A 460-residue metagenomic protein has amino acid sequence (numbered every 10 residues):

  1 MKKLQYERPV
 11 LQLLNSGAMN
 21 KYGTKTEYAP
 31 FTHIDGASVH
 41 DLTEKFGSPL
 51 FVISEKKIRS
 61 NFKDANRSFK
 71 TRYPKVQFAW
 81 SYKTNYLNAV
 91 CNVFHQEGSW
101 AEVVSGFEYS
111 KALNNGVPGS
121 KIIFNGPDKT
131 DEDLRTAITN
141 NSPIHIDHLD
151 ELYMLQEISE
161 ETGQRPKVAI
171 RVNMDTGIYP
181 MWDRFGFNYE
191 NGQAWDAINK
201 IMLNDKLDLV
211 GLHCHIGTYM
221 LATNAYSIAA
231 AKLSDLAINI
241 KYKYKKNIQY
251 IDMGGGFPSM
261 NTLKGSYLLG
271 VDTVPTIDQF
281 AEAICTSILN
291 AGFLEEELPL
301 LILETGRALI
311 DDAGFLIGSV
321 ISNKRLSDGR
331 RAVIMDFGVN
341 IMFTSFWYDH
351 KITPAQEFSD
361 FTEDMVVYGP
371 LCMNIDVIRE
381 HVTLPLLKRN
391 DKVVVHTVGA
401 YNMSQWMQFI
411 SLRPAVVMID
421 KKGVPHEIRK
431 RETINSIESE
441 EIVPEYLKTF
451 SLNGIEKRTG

Functional and structural regions predicted by a protein language model:
M1-E160, Q164-R165, N204, D208 (+4 more regions): A charged N-terminal "starter" segment
K2-G17, T176-A313, I317-S319: Active-site loop/helix belt of alpha/beta enzymes
I34-A37, I53-S60, N85, D150 (+12 more regions): Conserved active-site and cofactor/substrate-binding residues in soluble primary-metabolism enzymes
I58, K83, S105, A137 (+7 more regions): Conserved, mostly hydrophobic/aromatic
S81-L87, G106-F107, P127-K129, D147-E151 (+6 more regions): Active-site beta-loop-alpha junctions enriched in small/polar residues
C91, N114, L134-I138, L155-I158 (+6 more regions): Short acidic, glycine/serine/threonine-rich loops at helix termini
W100, I123, H145, A169-R171 (+8 more regions): Structured core elements
A283-G460: Charged (often Lys/Glu-rich) extended helix/loop segments that serve as interaction or gating elements
